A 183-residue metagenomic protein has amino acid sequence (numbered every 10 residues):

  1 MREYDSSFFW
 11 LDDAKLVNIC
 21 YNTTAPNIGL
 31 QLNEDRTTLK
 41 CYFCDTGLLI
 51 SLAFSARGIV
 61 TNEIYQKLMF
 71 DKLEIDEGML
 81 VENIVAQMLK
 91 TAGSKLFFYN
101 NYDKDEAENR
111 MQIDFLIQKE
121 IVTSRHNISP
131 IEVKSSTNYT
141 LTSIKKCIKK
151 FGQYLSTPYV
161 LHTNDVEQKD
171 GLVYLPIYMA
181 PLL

Functional and structural regions predicted by a protein language model:
R2: Key DNA-contact positions within bacterial/archaeal DNA-binding proteins
S6-L183: A cross-kingdom feature that marks ATP-driven nucleic-acid transaction machinery
